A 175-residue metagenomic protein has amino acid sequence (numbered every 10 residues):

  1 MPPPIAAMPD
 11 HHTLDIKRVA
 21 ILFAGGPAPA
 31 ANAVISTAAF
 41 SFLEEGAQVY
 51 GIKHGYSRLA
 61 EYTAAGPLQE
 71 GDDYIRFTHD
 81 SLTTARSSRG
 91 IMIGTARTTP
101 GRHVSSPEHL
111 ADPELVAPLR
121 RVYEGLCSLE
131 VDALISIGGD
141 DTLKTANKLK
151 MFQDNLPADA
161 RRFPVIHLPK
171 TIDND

Functional and structural regions predicted by a protein language model:
M1-I16, R120-E124: A short, basic/flexible loop-to-alpha-helix module at the beginning of a structural domain
M8-G66: N-terminal phosphate-binding or glycine-rich loops at protein starts, especially the Walker A/P-loop of NTPases
R18-G26, M92-G94, D132-G138, H167: Short glycine-rich or small-residue beta-strand-to-loop segments that form or flank ligand, phosphate, metal/Fe-S
G25, K53-L59, R97-T99, D140-T142 (+1 more regions): Acidic, glycine-rich active-site loops and adjacent beta-strand->loop/helix elements that engage anionic groups
A33-A38, G138-R161: Short Gly/Thr/Asp-enriched flexible loops that form oxyanion-binding sites at enzyme active sites
F42, A47-L129: Glycine-rich nucleotide/cofactor/substrate-binding loop typically near the N-terminus or early in the first domain
I52-K53, K150-D175: Short, acidic/small-residue loops that bind anionic groups at enzyme active sites
